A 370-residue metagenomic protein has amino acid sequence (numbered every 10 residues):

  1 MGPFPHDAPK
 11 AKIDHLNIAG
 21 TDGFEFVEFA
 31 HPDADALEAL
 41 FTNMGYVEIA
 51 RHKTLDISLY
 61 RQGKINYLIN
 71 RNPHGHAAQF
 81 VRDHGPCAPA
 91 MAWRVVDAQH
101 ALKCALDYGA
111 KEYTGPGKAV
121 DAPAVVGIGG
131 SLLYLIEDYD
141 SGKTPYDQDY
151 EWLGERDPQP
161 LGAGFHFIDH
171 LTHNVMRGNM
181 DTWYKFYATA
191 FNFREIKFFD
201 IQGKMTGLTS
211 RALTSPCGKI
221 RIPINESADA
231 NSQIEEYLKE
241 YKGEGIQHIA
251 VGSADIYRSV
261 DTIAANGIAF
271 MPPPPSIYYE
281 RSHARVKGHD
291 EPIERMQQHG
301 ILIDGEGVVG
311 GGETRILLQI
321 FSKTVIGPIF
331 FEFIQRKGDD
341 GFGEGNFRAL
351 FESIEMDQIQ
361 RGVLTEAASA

Functional and structural regions predicted by a protein language model:
M1-G154, H170, R177, Q319: An N-terminus-focused feature that recognizes amino-terminal "leader" regions
G2-D14, Q319, K323-A370: TerminUS-proximal long segments
A8, A19-N66, D107, G115-G127 (+5 more regions): Core segments of cupin and vicinal oxygen chelate
K10-K12, E155-R156, D229-E236: Active-site-adjacent structural elements in folded domains
D22, P32, A36, L55 (+11 more regions): Generic recognition of stable, solvent-exposed alpha-helical segments in well-folded globular domains
P86-A90, A101-G203, R211, P292-I334: Extended catalytic-interface subdomain
C217-E235, K242: Active-site-adjacent "gating/activation" loops or surface patches in catalytic cores
I220-I222, K242-K323, I329-R336: Long compositionally biased, domain-poor regions of proteins
